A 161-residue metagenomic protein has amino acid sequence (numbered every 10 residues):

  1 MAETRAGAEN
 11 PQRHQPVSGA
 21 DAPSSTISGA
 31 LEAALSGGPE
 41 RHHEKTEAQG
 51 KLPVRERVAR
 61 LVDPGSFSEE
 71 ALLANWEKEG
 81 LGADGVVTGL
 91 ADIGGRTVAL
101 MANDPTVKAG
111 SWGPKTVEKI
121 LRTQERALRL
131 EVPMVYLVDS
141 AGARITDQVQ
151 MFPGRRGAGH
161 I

Functional and structural regions predicted by a protein language model:
M1-I161: Terminal-region recognition feature
